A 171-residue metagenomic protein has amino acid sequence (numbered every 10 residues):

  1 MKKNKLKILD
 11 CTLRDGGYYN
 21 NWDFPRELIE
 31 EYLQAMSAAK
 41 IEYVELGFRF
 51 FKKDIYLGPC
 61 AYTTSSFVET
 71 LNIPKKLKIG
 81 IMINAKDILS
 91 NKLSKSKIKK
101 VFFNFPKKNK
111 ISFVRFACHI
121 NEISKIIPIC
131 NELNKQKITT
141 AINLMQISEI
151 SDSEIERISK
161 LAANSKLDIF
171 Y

Functional and structural regions predicted by a protein language model:
M1-D15, W22: N-terminal amphipathic alpha-helix/helix-capping segment at the start of soluble metabolic enzymes
D15-G16, L46: Short glycine-rich loop/turn motifs that provide flexible caps or phosphate-binding loops at active sites
G16, M36, V114: Conserved, mostly hydrophobic/aromatic
R26-E30: Anaerobic metallocofactor- and corrinoid-dependent redox/one-carbon enzyme cores, especially those from methanogenesis
Y32-I41: A short, Lys/Arg-enriched amphipathic alpha-helix followed by its capping loop at the start of a domain
K40, K110, K166: Conserved functional loop/turn residues at catalytic and ligand-binding sites
Y43, F48-L161: Active-site beta->alpha loop and helix N-cap motifs at the rims of alpha/beta catalytic domains
L167-Y171: Ligand/cofactor pocket segment of small-molecule handling proteins
